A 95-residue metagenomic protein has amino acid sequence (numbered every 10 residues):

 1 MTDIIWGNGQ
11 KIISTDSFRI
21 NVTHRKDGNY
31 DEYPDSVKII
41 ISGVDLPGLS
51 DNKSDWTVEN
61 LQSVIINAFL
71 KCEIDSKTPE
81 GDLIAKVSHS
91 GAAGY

Functional and structural regions predicted by a protein language model:
M1-Y95: Small beta-barrel nucleic-acid-binding modules, primarily SNase/OB-fold domains and secondarily Tudor-like barrels
